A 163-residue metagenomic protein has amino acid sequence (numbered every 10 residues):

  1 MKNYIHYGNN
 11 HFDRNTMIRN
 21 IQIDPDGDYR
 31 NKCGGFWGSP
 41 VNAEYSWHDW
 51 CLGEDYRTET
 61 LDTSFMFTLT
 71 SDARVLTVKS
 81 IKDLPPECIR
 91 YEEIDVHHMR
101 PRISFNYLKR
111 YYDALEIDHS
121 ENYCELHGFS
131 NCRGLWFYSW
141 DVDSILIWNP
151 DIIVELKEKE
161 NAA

Functional and structural regions predicted by a protein language model:
M1-D24, G53-A163: Active-site and NAD+-binding cores of ADP-ribose-processing enzymes
R19-T60: Extended catalytic/binding region for NAD+/ADP-ribose chemistry, centered on the ART fold
